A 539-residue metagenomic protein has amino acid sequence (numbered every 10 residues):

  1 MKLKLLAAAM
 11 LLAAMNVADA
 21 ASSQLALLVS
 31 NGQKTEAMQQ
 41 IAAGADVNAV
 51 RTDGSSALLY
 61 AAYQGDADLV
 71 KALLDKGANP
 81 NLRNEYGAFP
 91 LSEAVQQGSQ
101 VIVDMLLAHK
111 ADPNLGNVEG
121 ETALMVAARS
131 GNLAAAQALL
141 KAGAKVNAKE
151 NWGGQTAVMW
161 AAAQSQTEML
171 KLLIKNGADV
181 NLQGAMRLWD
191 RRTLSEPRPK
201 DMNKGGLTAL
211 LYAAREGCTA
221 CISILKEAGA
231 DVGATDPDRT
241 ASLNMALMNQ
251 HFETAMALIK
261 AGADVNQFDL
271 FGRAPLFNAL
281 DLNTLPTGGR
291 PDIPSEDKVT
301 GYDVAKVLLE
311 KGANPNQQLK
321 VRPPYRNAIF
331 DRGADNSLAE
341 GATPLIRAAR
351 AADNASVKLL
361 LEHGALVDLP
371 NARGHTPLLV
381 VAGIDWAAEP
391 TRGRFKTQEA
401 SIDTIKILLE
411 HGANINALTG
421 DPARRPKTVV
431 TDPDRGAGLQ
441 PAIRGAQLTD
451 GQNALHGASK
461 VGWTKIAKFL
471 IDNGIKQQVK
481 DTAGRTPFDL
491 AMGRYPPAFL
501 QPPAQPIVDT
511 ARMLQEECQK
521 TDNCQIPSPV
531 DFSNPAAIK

Functional and structural regions predicted by a protein language model:
A21-Y60, L69: N-terminal segments that cap or nucleate solenoid repeat domains
L27-G32, Y60-D66, E93-S99, V126-N132 (+11 more regions): Ankyrin repeat A-helix N-terminal signature
K34-I41, D66-L74, S99-L107, N132-L140 (+10 more regions): Ankyrin repeat structural motif
V50, R83, G116, K149-E150 (+10 more regions): Ankyrin-repeat boundary/linker signal
T52-D53, E85-Y86, V118-E119, W152-G153 (+7 more regions): Ankyrin repeat start-site detector
Q477-N523: Leucine-rich solenoid repeat scaffolds
